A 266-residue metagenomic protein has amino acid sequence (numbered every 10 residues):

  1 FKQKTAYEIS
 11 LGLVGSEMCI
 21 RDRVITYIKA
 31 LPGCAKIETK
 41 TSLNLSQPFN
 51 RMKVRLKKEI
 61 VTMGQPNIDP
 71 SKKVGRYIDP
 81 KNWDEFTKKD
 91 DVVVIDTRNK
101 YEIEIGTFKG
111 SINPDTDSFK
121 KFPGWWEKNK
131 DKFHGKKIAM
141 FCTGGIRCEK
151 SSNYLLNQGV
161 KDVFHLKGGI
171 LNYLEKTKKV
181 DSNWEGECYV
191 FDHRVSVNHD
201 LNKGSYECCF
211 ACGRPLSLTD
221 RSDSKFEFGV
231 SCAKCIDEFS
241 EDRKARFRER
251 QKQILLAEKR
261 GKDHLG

Functional and structural regions predicted by a protein language model:
Q3-I20: Short, small-residue-biased leader/transition segments that mark boundaries at the very start of proteins
K4-Y7, P80-N82, G124-K128: A generic local structural motif
L11, E85-T87, D131, N202: Generic structural signal for beta-strand residues in well-ordered domains
S16-V74, N99-I138, I146-G266: Rhodanese-like catalytic fold shared by cysteine-dependent sulfurtransferases and DSP/PTP-type phosphatases
I68, K73-V92: Internal catalytic-core helix/loop-beta-alpha segment that presents or stabilizes conserved functional determinants
I95-D96: Structural scaffold elements adjacent to functional motifs in cytosolic proteins
